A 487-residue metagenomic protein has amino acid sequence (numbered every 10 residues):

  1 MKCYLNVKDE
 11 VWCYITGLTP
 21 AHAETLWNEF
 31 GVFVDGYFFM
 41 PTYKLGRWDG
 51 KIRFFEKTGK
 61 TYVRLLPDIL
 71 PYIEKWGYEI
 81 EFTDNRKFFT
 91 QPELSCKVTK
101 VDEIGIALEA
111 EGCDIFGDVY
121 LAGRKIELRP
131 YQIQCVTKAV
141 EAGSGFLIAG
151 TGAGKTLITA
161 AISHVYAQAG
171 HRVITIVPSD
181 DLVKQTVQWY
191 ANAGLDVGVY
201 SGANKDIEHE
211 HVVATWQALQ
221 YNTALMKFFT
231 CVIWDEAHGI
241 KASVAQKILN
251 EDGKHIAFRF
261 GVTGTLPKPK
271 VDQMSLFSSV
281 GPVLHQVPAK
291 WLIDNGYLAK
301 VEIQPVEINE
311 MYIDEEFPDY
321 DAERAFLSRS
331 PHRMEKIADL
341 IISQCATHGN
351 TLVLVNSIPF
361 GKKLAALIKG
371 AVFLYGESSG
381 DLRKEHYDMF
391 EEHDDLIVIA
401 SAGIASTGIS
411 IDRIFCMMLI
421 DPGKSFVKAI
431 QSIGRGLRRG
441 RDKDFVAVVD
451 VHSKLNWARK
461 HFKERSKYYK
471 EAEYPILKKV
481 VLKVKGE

Functional and structural regions predicted by a protein language model:
K51-F54, T83-I148: Conserved pre-motif I regulatory segment
E141-Y166: Walker A/P-loop
I162-S163, E315-N356, K362-L367: Conserved interdomain hinge at the start of the Helicase C-terminal
K184, L195-E208, L352, K362-K363 (+1 more regions): Conserved helicase ATPase core of P-loop NTP-dependent helicases/translocases
S201-C231, A242-N250, I404: Conserved helix/coil segment N-terminal to the catalytic DExD/H
F229-I233, I399-A400, T407-P422, Q431 (+1 more regions): A short beta-strand element within the Helicase C-terminal
H238-Q304, Y469: Post-DEXD/H (motif II) to motif III coupling segment of the RecA-like Helicase ATP-binding lobe
T265-L266, C416, K424-V448, S466: Conserved SF2 helicase motif VI
